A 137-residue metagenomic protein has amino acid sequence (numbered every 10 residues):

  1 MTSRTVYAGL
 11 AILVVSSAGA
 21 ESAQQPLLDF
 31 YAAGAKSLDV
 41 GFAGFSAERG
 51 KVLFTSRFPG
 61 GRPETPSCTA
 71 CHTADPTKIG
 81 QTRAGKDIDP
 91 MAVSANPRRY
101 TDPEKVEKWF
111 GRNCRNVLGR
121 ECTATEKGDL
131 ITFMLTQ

Functional and structural regions predicted by a protein language model:
M1-Y7: Bacterial N-terminal signal peptides that target proteins for export
A11-G19: Hydrophobic h-region of N-terminal signal peptides that target proteins for export in Gram-negative bacteria
Q24-R62: Electrostatic cytochrome c docking/interface patches
F45, T101-W109: Generic alpha-helical secondary structure signal
E64-D75, L130: The canonical Cys-X-X-Cys-His
G80-D87: Short cysteine/histidine-rich zinc-coordinating motifs and their immediately flanking basic loops
D89-E104: Short microdomains enriched in Cys/His and/or Lys/Arg
E107-Q137: C-terminal capping alpha-helices of c-type cytochrome domains
